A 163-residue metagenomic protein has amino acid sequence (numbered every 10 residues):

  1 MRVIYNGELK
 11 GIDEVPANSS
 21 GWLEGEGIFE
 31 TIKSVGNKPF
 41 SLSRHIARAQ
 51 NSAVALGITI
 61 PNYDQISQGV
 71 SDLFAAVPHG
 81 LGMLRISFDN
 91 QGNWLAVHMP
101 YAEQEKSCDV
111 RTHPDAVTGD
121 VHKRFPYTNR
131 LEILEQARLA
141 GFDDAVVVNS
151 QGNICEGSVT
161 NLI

Functional and structural regions predicted by a protein language model:
M1-D72, D89-I163: Helix-start/capping segments and mature chain N-termini
A75-G82: Short secondary-structure junctions
R85: Dinucleotide-binding Rossmann-like beta1-alpha1 core, especially the glycine-rich loop that anchors the ADP
